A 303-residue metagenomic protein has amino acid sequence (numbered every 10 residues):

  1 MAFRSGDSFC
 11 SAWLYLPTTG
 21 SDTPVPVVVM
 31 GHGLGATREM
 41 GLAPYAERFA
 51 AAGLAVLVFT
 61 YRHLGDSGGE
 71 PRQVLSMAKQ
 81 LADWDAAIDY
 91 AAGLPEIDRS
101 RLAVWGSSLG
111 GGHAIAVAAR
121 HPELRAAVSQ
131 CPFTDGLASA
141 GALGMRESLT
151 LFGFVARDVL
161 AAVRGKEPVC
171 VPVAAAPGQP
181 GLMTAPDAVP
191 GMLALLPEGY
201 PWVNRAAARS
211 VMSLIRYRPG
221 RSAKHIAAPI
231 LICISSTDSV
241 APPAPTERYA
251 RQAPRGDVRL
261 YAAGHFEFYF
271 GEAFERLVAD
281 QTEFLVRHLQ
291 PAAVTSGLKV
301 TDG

Functional and structural regions predicted by a protein language model:
M1-T23: N-terminal cap/lid segment of alpha/beta-hydrolase-fold proteins
G6, R38-G41, L64-A103, F270-L277: Catalytic nucleophile-loop/oxyanion-hole region of alpha/beta-hydrolase and closely related hydrolase-like folds
T23-G33: Short beta-strand element of the alpha/beta-hydrolase
G35-E47, Y61, A244: The serine-hydrolase catalytic nucleophile loop
R48-G68: Conserved alpha/beta-hydrolase
H113-L195: Alpha/beta-hydrolase-fold enzymes
I226, I232-I234: Short beta-strand/loop motif that positions the catalytic acidic residue of the alpha/beta-hydrolase fold
S239-P245: Conserved alpha/beta-hydrolase "acid-adjacent" motif
